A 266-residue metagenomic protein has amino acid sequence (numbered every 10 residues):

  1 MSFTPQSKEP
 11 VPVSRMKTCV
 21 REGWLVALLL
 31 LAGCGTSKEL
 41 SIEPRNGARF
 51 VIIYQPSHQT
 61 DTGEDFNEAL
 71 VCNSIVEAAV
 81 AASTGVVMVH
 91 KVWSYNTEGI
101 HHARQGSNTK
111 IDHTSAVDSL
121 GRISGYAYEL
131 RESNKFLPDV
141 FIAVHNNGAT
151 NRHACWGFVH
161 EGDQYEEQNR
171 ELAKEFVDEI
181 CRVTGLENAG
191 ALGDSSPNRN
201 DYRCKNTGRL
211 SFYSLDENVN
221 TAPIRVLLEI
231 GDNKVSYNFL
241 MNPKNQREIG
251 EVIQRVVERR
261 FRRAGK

Functional and structural regions predicted by a protein language model:
E9, V13-W24: Bacterial N-terminal signal peptides that target proteins for export
A32-G33: C-terminal motif of bacterial Sec signal peptides marking the signal peptidase cleavage site
S37-R170: Catalytic-core regions of hydrolytic enzymes
F50-I53, N146-N147, L192-K266: Active-site-adjacent mobile loop/cap segments within catalytic or ligand-binding domains
V71-E77, W156-I180, G208-V219, I249-G250: Cysteine protease catalytic core and zymogen-processing segment of caspase-like enzymes
A78-V86, E132-F136, V144-N147, E175-L186 (+1 more regions): Structured segments of extracytoplasmic/periplasmic soluble domains in secreted or envelope-associated proteins
M88-Y95, V144, L186-D194, A264-K266: Surface-exposed patches in mature extracellular/periplasmic domains of secreted proteins
N169-R209: Active-site-adjacent substrate-binding region of metalloamidase/peptidase-like peptide-processing proteins
